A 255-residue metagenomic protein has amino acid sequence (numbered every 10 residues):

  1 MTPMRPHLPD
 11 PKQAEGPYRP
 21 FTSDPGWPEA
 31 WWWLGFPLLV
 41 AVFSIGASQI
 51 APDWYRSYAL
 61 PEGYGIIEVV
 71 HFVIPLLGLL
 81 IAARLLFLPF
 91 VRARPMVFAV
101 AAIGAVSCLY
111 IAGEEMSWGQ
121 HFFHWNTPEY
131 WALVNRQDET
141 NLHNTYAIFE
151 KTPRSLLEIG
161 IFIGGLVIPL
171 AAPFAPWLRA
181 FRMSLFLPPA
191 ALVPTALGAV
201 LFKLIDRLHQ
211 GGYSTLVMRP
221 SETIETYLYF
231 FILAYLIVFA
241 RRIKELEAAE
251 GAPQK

Functional and structural regions predicted by a protein language model:
T2-P28, V91-R92, F174-L187, E245-K255: Membrane-interfacial, low-structure loops and terminal tails that flank and connect transmembrane helices in multi-pass
P3-V69, E222, F231: Transmembrane alpha-helical insertion/packing segments
W32, P37, P189-K255: Alpha-helical transmembrane segments of multi-pass integral membrane proteins, characterized by long hydrophobic
A47-Y58, P173-P176, K203-T215: Juxtamembrane "helix-exit" motif on the non-cytosolic side of transmembrane helices
H71-R84, E158-L170, E225-I243: Hydrophobic cores of alpha-helical transmembrane segments in multi-pass inner/ER membrane proteins, independent
F90-L109, W177-L192: Interfacial segments of alpha-helical transmembrane regions
L109-E129: Transmembrane alpha-helix/helix-exit interface in multi-pass inner-membrane proteins
E139-G164: Hydrophobic alpha-helical transmembrane segments
